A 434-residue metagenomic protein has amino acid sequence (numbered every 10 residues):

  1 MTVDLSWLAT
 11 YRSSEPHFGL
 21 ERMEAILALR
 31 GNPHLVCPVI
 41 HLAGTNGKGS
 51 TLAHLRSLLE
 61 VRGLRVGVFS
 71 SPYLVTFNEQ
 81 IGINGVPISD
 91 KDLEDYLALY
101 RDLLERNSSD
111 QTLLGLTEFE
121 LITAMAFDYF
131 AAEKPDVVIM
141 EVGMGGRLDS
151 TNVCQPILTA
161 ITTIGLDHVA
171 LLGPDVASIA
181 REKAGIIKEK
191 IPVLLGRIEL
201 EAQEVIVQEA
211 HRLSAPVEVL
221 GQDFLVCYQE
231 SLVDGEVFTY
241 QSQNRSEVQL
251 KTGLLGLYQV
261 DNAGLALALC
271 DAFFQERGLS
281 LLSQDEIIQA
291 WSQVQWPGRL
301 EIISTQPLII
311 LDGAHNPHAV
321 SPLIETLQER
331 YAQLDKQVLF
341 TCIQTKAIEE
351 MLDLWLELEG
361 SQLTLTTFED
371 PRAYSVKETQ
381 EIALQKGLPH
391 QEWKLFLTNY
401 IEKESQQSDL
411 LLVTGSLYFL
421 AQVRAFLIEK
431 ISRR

Functional and structural regions predicted by a protein language model:
M1-G44, S50-L64, F69-S71, E105-L114: Short functional linear segments
L27-L35, V61-C154, A170, L200: ATP-dependent carboxylate-amine ligase catalytic core
S70, G196-R197, E209-S231, T252-L257 (+5 more regions): Beta-strand->loop->alpha-helix junctions that form or flank phosphate-binding loops in nucleotide-handling enzymes
P72, T76-Y96, A170-I186, I206-E209 (+2 more regions): Active-site-proximal loop->helix
N107-Q111, K134-E141, P156-Q249, A263 (+1 more regions): Acidic, Mg2+-coordinating active-site environments of NTP-dependent enzymes
V137-V142, D149-A160, I164-V169, D175-S178 (+1 more regions): Nucleotide phosphate-binding/pyrophosphate-handling subdomain across enzymes that bind or process nucleotide phosphates
E199-Q208, S214, L308-I309, P317 (+1 more regions): C-terminal helical cap/extension that packs against the catalytic core of soluble nucleotide-cofactor enzymes
S416: Active-site-proximal loop/hinge segments that shape catalytic or ion-binding/gating pockets
